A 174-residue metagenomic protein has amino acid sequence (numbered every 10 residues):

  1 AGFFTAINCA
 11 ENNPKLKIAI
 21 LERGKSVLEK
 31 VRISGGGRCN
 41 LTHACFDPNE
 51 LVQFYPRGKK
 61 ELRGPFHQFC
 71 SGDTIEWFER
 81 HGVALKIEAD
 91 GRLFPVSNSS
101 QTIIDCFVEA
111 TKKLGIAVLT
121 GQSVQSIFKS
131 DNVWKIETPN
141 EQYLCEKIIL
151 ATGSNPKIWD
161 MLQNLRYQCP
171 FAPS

Functional and structural regions predicted by a protein language model:
A1-F4, G36-C39, N155: Gly/Ser/Thr-rich beta-alpha loop segments that engage phosphate groups in nucleotides
A1-I20: N-terminal Rossmann-like FAD-binding beta1-loop-alpha1 element of flavoenzymes
F4, N8, V31, I148 (+1 more regions): Hydrophobic/aromatic ligand-binding patch that stacks against planar heteroaromatic rings of cofactors or nucleotides
K15-K17, G82, G115, R166: A generic structural signal for alpha->beta connector loops
L16-I18, L85, I148, C169: Hydrophobic anchor at the start of a short beta-strand that flanks the dinucleotide cofactor-binding loop
I18-G24, V124: Charged, low-complexity intrinsically disordered tails and linkers
R23-I116: Conserved N-terminal/central alpha/beta ligand/cofactor-binding core
Q101-S174: Predominantly flavin-linked oxidoreductase catalytic cores and closely associated redox partners
